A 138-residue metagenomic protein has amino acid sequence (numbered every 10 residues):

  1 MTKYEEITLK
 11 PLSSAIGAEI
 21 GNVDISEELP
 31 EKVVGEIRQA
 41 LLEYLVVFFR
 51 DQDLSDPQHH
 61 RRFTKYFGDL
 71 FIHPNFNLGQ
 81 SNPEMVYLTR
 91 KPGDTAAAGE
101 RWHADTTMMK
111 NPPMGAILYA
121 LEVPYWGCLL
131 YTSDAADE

Functional and structural regions predicted by a protein language model:
T2-L129: Non-heme Fe(II)-dependent double-stranded beta-helix
Y131-E138: Conserved small/polar residues in nucleotide/adenosyl-binding loops
